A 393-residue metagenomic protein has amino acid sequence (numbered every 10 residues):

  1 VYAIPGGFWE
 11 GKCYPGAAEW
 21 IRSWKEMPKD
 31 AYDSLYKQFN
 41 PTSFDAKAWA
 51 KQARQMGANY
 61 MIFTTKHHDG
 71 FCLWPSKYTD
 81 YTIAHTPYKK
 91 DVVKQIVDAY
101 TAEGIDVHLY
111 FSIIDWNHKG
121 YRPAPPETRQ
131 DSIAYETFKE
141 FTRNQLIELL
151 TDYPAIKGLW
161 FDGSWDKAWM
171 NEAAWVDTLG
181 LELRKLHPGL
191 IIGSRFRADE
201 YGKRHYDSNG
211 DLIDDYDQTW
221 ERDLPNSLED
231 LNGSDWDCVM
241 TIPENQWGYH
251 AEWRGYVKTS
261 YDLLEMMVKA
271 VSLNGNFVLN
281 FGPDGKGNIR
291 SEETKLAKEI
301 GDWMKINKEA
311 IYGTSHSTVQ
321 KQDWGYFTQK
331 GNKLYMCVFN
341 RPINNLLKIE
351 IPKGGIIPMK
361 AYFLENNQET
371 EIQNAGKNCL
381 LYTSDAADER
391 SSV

Functional and structural regions predicted by a protein language model:
V1-S384: Mature catalytic domains of secreted/periplasmic carbohydrate-active enzymes
Y382-V393: Single conserved hydrophobic/aromatic residue that forms the stacking wall/gate of nucleotide- or nucleobase-binding
